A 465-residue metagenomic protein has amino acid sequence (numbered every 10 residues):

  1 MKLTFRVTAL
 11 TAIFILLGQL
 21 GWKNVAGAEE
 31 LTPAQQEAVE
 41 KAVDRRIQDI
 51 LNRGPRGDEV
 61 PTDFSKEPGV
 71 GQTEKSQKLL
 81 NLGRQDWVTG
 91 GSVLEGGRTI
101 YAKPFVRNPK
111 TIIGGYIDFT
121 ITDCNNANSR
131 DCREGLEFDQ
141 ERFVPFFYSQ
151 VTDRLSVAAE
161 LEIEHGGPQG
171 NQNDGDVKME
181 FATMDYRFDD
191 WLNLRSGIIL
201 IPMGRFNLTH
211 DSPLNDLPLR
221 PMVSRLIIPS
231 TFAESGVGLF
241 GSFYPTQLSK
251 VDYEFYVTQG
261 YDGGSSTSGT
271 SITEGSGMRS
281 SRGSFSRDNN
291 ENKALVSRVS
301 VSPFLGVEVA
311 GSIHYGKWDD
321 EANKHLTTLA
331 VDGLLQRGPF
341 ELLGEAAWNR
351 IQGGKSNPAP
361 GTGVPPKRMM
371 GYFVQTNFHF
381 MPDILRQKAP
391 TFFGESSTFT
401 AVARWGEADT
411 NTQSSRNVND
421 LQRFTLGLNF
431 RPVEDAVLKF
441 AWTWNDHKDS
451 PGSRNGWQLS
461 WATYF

Functional and structural regions predicted by a protein language model:
M1-R6, P245: Positively charged n-region of N-terminal signal peptides that target proteins for export
R6-I13: Sec-dependent N-terminal signal peptides
L16-V25: C-terminal segment of classical bacterial N-terminal signal peptides
N24-N125, R386-K388, F465: N-terminal periplasmic/intermembrane-space "pro-region" immediately following the signal or transit peptide
R84-V88, C132, G170-N171, A182-R187 (+4 more regions): Outer-membrane beta-barrel pore domains
G96-G97, N126-R130, L219-V223, G277-G283 (+3 more regions): Extracytoplasmic loops and strand-loop junctions of Gram-negative outer membrane beta-barrel proteins
I100-N125, C132-G263, E291-V296, S300-E308 (+4 more regions): Outer membrane beta-barrel
G264, S271-D319: Loop-centered beta-sheet repeat module
